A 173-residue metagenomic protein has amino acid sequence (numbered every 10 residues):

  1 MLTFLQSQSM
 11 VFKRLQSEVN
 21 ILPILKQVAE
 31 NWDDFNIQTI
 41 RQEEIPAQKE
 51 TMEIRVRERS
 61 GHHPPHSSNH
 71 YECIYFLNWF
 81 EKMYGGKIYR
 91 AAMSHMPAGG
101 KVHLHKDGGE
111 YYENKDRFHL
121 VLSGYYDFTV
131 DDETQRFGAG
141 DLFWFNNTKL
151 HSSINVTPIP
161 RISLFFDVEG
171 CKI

Functional and structural regions predicted by a protein language model:
M1-Y84: Non-heme Fe(II)/2-oxoglutarate
E81-G85, G109-Y112: Short, conserved, surface-exposed binding loops centered on an aromatic residue
G86-I88, P97-G99, E113-R117, S123-Y125: Short connector loops at helix/strand junctions that flank enzyme active sites, especially segments positioning acidic
M93-Y112: Conserved short histidine dyad/triad with adjacent acidic residue
H103-D107, T129-E133, N155-V156: A short secondary-structure junction signal
D116-V121, L142-F145, P158-I173: A short hydrophobic beta-strand segment most commonly corresponding to one strand of the jelly-roll/cupin
H119-A139: A short beta-strand-loop-beta hairpin characteristic of the jelly-roll/cupin
R136-H151, T157: Conserved metal-binding segment of the jelly-roll/cupin
